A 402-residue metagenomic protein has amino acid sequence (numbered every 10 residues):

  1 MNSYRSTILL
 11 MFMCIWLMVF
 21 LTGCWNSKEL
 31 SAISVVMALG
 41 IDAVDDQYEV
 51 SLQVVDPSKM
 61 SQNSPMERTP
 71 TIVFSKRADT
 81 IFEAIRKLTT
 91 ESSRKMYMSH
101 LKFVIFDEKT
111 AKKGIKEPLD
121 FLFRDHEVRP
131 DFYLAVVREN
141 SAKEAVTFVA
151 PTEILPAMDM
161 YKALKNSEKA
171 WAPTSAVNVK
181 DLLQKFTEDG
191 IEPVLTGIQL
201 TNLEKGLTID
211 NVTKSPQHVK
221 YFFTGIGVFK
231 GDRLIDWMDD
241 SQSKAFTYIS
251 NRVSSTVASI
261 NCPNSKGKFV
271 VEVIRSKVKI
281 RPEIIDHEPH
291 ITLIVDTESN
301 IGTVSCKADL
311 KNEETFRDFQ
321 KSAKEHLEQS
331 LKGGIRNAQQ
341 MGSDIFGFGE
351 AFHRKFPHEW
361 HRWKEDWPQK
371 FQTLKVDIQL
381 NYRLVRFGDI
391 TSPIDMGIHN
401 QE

Functional and structural regions predicted by a protein language model:
N2-E402: Membrane-proximal alpha-helical signals and transmembrane carboxylates
